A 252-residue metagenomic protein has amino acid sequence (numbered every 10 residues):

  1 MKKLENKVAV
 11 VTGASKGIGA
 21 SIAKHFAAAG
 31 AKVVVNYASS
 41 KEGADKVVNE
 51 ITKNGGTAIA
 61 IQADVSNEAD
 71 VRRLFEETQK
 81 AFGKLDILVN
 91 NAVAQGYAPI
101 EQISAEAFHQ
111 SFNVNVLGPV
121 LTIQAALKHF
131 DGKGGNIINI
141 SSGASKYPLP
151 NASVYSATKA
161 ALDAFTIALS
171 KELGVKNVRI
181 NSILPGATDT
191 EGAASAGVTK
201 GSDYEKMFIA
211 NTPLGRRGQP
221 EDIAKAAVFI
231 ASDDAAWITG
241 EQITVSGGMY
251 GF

Functional and structural regions predicted by a protein language model:
V8, S15-K16: Conserved glycine-rich cofactor-binding loop
P99-I100, A107-F112, Y204, F208: Substrate-binding pocket helix/loop in short-chain dehydrogenase/reductase
I123, T158: Active-site helix of classical SDR
K128, K171-V175, A236: Alpha-helical segment proximal to the catalytic Tyr-Lys
S142: Residue(s) in the substrate-gating loop at a strand-loop-helix junction that position the organic substrate next
Y147, V228, T239-F252: Short C-terminal tail/terminal secondary-structure segment of NAD(P)H-dependent dehydrogenase/reductase domains
V175, A187-T212, D222, F252: A glycine/serine/threonine-rich, flexible loop-to-helix segment that serves as the NAD(P) cofactor-binding "lid"
